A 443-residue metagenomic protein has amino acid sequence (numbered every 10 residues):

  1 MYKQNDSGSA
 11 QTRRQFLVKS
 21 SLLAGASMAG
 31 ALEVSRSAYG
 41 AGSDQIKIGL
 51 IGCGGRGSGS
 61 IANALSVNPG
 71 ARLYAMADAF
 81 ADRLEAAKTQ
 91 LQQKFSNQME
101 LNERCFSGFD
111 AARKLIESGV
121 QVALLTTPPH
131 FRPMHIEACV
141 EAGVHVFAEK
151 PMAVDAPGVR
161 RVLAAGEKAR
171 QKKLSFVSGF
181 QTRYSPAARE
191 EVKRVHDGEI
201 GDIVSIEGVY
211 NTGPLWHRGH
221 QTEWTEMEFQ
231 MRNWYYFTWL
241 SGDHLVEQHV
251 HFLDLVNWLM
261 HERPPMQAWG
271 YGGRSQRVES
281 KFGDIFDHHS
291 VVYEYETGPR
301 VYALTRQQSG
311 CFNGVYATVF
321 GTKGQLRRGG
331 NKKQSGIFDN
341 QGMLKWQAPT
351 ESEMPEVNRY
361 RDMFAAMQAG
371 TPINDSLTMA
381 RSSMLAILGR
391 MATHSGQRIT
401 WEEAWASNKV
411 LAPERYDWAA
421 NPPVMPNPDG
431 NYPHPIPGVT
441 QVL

Functional and structural regions predicted by a protein language model:
K3-A24: N-terminal secretory signal peptides and thylakoid transit peptides that target proteins across membranes
L23-F95, V256, I436-L443: N-terminal Rossmann-like dinucleotide-binding module
G52-G57, Q171-S178, T182-G283, Y293 (+4 more regions): Predominantly a Rossmann-like dinucleotide-binding segment in NAD(P)-dependent oxidoreductases
N63, R72-A77, L91, M266-L443: Glycine-enriched catalytic-core subsegment of oxygenase/oxidase enzymes
K94-L125: A structured beta-alpha segment of the ubiquitous adenosine-cofactor-binding alpha/beta core
V122, P129, P133-Y184, G198: Beta-strand-loop-alpha-helix segment that lines the small-molecule cofactor/substrate pocket of alpha/beta enzymes
